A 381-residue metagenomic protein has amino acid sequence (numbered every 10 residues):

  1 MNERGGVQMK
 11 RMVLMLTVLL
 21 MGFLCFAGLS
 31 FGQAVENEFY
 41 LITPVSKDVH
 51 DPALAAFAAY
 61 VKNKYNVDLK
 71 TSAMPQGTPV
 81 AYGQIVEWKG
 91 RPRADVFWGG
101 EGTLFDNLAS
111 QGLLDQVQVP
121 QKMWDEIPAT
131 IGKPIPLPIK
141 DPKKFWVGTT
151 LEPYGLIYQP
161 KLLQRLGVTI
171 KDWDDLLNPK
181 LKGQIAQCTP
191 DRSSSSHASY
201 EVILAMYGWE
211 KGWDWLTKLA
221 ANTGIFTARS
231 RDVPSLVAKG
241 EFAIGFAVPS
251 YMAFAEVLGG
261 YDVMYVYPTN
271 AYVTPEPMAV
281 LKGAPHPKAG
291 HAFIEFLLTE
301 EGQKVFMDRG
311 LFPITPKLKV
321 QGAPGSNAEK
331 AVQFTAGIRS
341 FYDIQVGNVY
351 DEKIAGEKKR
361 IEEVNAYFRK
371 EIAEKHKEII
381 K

Functional and structural regions predicted by a protein language model:
T17-A27: Bacterial N-terminal signal peptides
Q33-N107, P234: Early extracytoplasmic/lumenal segment of secretory-pathway proteins
P92-F97, D115-L156, D174, Q184: A structural signal for short loop-to-beta-strand junctions that line the ligand-binding cleft of periplasmic/secreted
L108-V117, D141-K143, A255-Y267: Ligand-binding "clamshell"
D174-S194, V202-L204: Short loop->beta-strand "edge-of-pocket" segments that line small-molecule binding or catalytic clefts across diverse
E201-Y267: Ligand-binding pocket segment of bilobal, Venus flytrap-like solute-binding proteins
L281-N348: Mature extracytoplasmic/periplasmic domains
S340-K381: Conserved C-terminal helix/tail region of periplasmic/extracytoplasmic solute-binding proteins
